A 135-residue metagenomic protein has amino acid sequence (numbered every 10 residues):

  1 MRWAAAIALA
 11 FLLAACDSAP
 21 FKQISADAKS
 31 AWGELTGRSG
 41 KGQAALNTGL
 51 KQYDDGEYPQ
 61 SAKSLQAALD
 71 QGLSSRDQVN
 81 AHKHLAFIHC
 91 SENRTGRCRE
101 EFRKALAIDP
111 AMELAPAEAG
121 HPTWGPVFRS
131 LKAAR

Functional and structural regions predicted by a protein language model:
A10-G37, K41: Bacterial Sec signal peptide processing site at the extreme N-terminus
S39, R76-Q78: Residue signature of alpha-solenoid helical repeat architecture, marking inter-repeat boundaries and helix-start
C90-E113: TPR/TPR-like (Sel1-like) alpha-helical repeat modules
A107, A111-R135: Terminal, low-structured helical/coil segments at or just beyond the last alpha-helical repeat
